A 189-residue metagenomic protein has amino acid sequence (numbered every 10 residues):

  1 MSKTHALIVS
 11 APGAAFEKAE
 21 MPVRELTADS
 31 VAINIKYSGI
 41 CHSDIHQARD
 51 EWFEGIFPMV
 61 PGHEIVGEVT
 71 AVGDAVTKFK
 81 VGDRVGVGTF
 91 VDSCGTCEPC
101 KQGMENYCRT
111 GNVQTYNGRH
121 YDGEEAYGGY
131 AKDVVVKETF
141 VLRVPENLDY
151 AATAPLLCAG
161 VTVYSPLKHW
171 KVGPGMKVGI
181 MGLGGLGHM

Functional and structural regions predicted by a protein language model:
M1-V66, K132-V136, F140: Short N-terminal strand-loop motif that marks the start of NAD(P)H/FAD-dependent oxidoreductase cofactor-binding domains
G13-A15, E54, C94, N106 (+2 more regions): Flexible, glycine-rich phosphate/dinucleotide-binding loops and adjacent beta-alpha linkers at cofactor/substrate
R24-S38, E51-K101, Y127, P145-N147: Glycine-rich beta-strand-centered segment in the early N-terminal region that forms part of a ligand/cofactor-binding
C41, T89-T139: Cysteine-cluster motifs in flexible loop/terminal segments that predominantly coordinate metals
G62, Q102-E105, E138-V141, A159 (+1 more regions): ATP/adenylate-binding site constellation spanning eukaryotic-like Ser/Thr protein kinases, ABC-transporter
V85, P145-M189: Mid-domain Rossmann-like dinucleotide-binding core that forms the NAD(H)/NADP(H) cofactor-binding site
